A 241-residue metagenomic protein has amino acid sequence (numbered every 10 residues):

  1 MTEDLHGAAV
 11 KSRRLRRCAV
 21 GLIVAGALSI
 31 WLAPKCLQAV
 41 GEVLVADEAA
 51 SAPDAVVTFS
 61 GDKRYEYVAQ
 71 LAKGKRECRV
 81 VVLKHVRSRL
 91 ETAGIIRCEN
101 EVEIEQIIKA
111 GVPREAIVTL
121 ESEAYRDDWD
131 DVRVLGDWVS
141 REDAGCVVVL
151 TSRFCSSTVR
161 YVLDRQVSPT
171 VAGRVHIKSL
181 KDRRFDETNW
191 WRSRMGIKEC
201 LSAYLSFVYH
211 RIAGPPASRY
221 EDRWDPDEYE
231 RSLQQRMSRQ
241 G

Functional and structural regions predicted by a protein language model:
M1-R14: N-terminal Lys/Arg-rich, disordered targeting/topogenic segments
K11, L15-A19, G196: Hydrophobic, aromatic-rich alpha-helical transmembrane segments and their membrane-interface anchor motifs
R17-K35: Hydrophobic membrane-insertion alpha-helices, especially the h-region of bacterial N-terminal signal peptides
P34, Q38-R192: A structural signal for short, hydrophobic/glycine-enriched beta-strand patches
W190-M195, R239-Q240: Charged/polar, low-hydrophobicity segments characteristic of intrinsically disordered regions and flexible loops
S193-Y220: A transmembrane-helix-recognition feature enriched in membrane-embedded lipid enzymes and envelope glyco-/phospholipid
A217-G241: Short linear elements at protein peripheries
